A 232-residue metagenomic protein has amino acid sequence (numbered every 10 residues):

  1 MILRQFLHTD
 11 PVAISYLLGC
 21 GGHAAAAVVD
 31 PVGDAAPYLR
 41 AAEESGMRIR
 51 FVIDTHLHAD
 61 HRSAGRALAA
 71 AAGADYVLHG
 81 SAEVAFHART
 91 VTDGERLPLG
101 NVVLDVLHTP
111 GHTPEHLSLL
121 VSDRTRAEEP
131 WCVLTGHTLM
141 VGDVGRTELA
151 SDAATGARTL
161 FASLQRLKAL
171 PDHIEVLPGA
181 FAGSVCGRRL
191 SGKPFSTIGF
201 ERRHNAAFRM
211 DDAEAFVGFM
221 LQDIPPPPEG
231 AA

Functional and structural regions predicted by a protein language model:
M1-R48, L119-G136, G142: Conserved beta-strand hairpin/beta-sheet module of binuclear metal-dependent hydrolase folds, prominently
L18, D30, H56, L68 (+7 more regions): Divalent metal-coordination and catalytic microenvironments
V28-V29, I49-H58, V77-S81, T109-G111 (+2 more regions): Active-site neighborhood of phospho(di)ester-bond hydrolases with catalytic His/Asp-centered motifs
G33-V77: Active-site metal-binding motif and surrounding structural segment of the metallo-beta-lactamase
D34-A36, L57-S63, E83-F86, P114-E115 (+2 more regions): Active-site environment of divalent metal-dependent phosphoester hydrolases
A82-R146: Active-site-adjacent scaffolding segments
R126-A127, W131-C132, A154-A232: Divalent-metal (often Zn2+) His-rich catalytic cores of metallo-beta-lactamase-fold enzymes
T147-A153: Short glycine-enriched, charge-decorated loop/helix-capping segments at active-site entrances that position
